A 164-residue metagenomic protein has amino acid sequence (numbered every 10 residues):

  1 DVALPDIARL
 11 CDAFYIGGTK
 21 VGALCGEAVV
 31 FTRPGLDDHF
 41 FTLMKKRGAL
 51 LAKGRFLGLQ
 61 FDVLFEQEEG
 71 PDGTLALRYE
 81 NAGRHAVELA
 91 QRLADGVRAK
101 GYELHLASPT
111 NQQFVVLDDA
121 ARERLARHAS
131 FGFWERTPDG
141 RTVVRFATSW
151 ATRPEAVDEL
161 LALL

Functional and structural regions predicted by a protein language model:
D1-H128, E135-L164: Conserved PLP-enzyme active-site core in the AAT-like
